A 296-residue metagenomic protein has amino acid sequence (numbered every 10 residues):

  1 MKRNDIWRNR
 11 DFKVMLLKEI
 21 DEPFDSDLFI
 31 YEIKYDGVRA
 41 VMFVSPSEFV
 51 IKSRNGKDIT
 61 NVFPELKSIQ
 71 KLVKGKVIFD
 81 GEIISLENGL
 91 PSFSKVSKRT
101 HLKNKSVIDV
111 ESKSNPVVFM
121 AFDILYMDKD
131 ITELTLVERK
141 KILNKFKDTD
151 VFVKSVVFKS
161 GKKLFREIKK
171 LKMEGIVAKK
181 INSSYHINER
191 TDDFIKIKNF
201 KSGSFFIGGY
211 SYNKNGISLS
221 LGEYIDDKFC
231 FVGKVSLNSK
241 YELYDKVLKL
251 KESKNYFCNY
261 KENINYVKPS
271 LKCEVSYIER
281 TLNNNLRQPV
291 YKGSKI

Functional and structural regions predicted by a protein language model:
M1-I296: Catalytic cores of nucleic-acid ligases and guanylyltransferases
